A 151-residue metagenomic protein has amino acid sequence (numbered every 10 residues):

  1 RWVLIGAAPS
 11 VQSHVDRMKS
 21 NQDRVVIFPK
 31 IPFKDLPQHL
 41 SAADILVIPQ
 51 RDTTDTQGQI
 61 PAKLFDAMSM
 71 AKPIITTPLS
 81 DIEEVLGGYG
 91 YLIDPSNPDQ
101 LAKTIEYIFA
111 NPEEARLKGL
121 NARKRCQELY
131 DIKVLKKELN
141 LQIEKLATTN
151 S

Functional and structural regions predicted by a protein language model:
R1-H14: Glycosyltransferase donor-sugar binding loop
Q12, K30-K34, P61, P98 (+1 more regions): Structural motif corresponding to alpha-helix initiation and N-cap regions
Q12-P37: Nucleotide-activated donor-binding/catalytic signature segment of Leloir-type glycosyltransferases, i.e., the conserved
K34-H39, L46-M68, T76-E84: Nucleotide-sugar-dependent
Q38, E113-E144: A charged, aromatic-enriched C-terminal amphipathic alpha-helix characteristic of glycosyltransferases across folds
Y91-P98, Y107-P112: Conserved acidic donor-binding segment of nucleotide-sugar-dependent glycosyltransferases
